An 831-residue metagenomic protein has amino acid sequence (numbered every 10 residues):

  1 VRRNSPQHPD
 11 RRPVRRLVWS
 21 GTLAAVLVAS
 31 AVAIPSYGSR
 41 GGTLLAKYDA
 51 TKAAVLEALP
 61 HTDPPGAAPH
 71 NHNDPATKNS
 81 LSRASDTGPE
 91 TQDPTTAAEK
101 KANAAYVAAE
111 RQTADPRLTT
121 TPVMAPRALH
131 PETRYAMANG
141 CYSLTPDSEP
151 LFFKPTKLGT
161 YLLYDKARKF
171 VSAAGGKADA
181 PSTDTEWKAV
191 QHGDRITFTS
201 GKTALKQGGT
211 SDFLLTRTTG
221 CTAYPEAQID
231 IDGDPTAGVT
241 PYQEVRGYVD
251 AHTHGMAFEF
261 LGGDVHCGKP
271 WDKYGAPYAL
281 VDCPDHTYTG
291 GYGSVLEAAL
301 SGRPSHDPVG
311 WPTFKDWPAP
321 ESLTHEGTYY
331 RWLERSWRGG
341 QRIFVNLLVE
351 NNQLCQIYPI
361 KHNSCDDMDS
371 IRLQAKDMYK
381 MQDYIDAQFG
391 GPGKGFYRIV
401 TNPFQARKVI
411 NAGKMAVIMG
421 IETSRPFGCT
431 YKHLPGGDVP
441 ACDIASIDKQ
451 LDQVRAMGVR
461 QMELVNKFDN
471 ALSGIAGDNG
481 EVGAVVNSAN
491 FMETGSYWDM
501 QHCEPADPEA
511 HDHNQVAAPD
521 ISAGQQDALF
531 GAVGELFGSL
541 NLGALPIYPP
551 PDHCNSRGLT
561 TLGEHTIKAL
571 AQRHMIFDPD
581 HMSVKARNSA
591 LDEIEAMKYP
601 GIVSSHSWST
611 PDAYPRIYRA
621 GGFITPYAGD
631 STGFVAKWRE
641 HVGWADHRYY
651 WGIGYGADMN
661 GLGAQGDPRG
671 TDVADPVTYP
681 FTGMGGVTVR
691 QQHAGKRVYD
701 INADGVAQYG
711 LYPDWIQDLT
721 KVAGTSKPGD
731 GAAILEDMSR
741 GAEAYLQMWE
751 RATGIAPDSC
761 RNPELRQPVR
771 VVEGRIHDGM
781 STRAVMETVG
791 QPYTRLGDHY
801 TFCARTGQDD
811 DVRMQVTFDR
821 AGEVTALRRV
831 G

Functional and structural regions predicted by a protein language model:
R2, R11-V14, L59-D63, A67-A68 (+1 more regions): Non-catalytic terminal accessory segments
R2-A24: N-terminal export and membrane-targeting signals
W19-P35, G41-E226, A784, T788: Lectin-like carbohydrate-binding module/patch detector with strong preference for beta-trefoil
A128-G140, V239-Q243, E773-H777: N-terminal helix-cap/turn-to-beta initiation motif at the start of protein domains
D212, T216-R761: Extended, charged catalytic domains and RNA/DNA-binding interfaces, predominantly in divalent-metal-using enzymes
N762-G831: Residues within mature, well-folded domains
